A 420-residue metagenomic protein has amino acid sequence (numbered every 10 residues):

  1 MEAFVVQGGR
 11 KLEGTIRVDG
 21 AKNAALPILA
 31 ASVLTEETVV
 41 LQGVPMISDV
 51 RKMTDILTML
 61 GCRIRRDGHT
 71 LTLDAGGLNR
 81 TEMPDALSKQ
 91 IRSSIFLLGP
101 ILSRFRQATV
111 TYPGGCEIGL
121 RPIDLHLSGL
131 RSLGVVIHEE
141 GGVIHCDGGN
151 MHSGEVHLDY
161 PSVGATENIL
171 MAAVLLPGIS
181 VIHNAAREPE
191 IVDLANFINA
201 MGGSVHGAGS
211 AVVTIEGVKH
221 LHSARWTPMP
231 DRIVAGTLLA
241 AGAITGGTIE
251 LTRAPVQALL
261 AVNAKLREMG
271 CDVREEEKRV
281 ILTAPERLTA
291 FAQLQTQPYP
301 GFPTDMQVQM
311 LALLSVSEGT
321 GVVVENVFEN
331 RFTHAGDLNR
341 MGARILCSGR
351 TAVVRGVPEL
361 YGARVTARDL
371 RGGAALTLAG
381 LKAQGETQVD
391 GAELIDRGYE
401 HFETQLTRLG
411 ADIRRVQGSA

Functional and structural regions predicted by a protein language model:
M1-A420: Short, structured segments at the rim of ligand-binding sites
